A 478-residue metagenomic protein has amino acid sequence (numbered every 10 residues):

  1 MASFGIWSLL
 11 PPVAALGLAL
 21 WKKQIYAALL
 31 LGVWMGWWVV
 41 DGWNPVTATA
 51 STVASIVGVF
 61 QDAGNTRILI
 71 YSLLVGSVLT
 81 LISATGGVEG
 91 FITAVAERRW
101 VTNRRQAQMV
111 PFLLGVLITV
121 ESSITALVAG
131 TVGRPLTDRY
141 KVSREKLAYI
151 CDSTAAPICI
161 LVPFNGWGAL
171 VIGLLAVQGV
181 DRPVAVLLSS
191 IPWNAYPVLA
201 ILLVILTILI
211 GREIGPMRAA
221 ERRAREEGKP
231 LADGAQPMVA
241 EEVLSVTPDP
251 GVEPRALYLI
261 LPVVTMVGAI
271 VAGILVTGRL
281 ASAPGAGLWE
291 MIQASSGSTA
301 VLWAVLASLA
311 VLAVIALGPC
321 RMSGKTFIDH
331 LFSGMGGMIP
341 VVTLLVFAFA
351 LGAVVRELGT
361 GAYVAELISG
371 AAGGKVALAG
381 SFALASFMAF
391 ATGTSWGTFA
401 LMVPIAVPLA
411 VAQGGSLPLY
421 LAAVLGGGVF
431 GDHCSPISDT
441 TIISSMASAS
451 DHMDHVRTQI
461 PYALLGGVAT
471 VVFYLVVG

Functional and structural regions predicted by a protein language model:
M1-S77, G90, A94, R98 (+2 more regions): Hydrophobic transmembrane alpha-helices of multi-pass solute/ion transporters
L9-L29, Q108-V110, E145-I160, P250-V263 (+2 more regions): Alpha-helical transmembrane segments and their helix-start/interface "positive-inside/aromatic belt" motifs in integral
P11-W21, L31-V39, Y71-T80, F112-I118 (+9 more regions): Hydrophobic core segments of alpha-helical transmembrane domains in multi-pass membrane transport and ion-translocation
V46-A148, R321-Q413: Membrane-embedded alpha-helical segments and adjacent helix-loop junctions characteristic of multi-pass solute
G90-T93, I124-L136, N165-G179, V204 (+3 more regions): Re-entrant/interfacial helical elements at transmembrane boundaries that shape and gate the permeation pathway
N103-I118, V142-W167, D181-L199, A220 (+3 more regions): Alpha-helical transmembrane segments of multi-pass membrane proteins
D138-P230, V246-L257, T441-G478: Membrane-core helix-loop-helix motifs of multi-pass transport proteins
A200-S295, L306-F327, A447-R457: Long, contiguous bundles of hydrophobic transmembrane helices that form the permeation core of multi-pass
